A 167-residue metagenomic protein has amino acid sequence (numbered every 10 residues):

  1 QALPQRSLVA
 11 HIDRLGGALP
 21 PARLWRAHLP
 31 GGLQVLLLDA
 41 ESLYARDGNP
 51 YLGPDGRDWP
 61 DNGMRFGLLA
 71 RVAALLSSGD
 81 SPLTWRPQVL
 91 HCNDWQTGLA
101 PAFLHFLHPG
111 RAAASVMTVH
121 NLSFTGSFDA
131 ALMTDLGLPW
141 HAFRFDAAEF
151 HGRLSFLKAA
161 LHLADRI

Functional and structural regions predicted by a protein language model:
Q1-I167: Catalytic cores of nucleotide-sugar-dependent glycosyltransferases that transfer UDP/GDP/TDP-activated
